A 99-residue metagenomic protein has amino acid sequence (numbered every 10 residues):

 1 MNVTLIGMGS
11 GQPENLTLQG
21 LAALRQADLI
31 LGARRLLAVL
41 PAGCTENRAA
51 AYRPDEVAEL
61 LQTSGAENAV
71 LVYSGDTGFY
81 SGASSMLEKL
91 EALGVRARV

Functional and structural regions predicted by a protein language model:
M1-V99: Class I S-adenosyl-L-methionine
